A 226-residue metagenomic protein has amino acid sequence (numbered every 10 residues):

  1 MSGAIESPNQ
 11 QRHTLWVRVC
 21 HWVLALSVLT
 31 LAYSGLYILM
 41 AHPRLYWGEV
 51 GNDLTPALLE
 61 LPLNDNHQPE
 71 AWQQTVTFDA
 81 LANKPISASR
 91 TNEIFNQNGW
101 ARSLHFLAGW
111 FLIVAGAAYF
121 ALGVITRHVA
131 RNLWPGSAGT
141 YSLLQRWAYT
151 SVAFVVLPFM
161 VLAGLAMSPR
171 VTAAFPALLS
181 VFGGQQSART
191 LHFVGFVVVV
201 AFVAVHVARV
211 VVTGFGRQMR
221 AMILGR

Functional and structural regions predicted by a protein language model:
M1-R226: Membrane-embedded alpha-helical bundles that constitute the cytochrome b-like, heme-associated redox core of multi-pass
